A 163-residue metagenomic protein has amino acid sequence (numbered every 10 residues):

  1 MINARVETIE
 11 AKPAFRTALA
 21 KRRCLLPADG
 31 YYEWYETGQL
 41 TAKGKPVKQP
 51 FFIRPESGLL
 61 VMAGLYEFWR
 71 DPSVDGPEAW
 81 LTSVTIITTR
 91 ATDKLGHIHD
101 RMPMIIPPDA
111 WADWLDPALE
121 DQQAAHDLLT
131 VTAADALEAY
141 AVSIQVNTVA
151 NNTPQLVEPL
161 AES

Functional and structural regions predicted by a protein language model:
M1-S163: A structured binding-face within diverse protein domains that lines the active/interaction site
